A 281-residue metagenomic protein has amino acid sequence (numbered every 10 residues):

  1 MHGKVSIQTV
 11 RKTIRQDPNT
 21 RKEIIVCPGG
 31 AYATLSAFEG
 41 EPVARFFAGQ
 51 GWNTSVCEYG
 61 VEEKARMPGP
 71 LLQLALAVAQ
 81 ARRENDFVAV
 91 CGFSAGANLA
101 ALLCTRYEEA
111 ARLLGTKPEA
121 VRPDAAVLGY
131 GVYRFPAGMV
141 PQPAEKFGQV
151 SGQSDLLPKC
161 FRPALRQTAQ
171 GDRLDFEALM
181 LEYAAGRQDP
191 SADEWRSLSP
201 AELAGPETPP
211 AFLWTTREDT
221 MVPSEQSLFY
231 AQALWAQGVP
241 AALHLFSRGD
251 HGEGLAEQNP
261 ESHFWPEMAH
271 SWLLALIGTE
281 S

Functional and structural regions predicted by a protein language model:
M1-S281: Alpha/beta-hydrolase superfamily serine-hydrolase fold, recognizing
